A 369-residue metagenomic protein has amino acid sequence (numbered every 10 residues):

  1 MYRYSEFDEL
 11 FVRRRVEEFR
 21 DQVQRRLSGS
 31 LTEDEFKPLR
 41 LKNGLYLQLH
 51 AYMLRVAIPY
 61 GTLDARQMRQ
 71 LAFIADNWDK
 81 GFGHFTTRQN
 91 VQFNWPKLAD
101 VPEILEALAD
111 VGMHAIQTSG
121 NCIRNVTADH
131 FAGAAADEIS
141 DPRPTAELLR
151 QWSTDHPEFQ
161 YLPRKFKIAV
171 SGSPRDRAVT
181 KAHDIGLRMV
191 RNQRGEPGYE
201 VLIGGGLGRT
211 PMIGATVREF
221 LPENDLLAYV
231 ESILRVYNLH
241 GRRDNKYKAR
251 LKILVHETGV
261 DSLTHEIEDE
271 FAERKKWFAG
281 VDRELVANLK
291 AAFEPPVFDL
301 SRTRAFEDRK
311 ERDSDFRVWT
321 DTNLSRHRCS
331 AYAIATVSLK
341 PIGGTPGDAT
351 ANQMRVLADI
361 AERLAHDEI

Functional and structural regions predicted by a protein language model:
M1-I369: Peripheral terminal and linker regions in Fe-S/redox and tRNA-modifying enzymes
